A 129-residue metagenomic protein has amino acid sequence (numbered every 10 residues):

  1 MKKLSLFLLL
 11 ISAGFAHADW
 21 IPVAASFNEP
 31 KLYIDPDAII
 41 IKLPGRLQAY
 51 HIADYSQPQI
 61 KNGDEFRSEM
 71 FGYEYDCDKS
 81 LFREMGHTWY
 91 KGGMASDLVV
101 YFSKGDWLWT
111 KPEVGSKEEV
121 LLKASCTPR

Functional and structural regions predicted by a protein language model:
M1-L4: Positively charged n-region of N-terminal signal peptides that target proteins for export
F7-L8: Sec-dependent N-terminal signal peptides
I11-F15: N-terminal signal peptide c-region/cleavage motif recognized by signal peptidases
A16-R129: N-terminal secretory-pathway/extracellular module detecting exported/lumenal segments and adjacent signal-anchor/first
